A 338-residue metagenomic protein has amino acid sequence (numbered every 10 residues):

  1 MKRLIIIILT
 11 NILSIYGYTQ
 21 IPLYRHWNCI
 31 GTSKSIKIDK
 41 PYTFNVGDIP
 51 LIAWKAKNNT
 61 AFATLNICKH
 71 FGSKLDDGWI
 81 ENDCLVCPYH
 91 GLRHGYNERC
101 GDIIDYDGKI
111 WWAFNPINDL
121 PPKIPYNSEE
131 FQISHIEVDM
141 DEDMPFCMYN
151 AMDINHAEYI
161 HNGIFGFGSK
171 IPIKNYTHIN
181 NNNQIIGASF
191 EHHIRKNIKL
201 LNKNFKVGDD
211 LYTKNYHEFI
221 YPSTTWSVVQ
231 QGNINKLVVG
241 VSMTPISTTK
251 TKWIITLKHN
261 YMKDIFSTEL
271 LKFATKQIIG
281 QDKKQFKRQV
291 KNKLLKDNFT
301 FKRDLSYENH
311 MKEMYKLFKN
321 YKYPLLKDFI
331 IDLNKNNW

Functional and structural regions predicted by a protein language model:
M1-R3: Positively charged n-region of N-terminal signal peptides that target proteins for export
I6-T19: N-terminal chloroplast transit peptides
Y18-P22, Y126-N127: Short, conserved catalytic or adaptor-binding loops enriched in Gly and charged residues
Q20, T43, D102-I104, M243-P245 (+1 more regions): A general structural signal for short secondary-structure junctions and capping/turn motifs
P22, N28, T32, W79 (+1 more regions): A short, aromatic/hydrophobic, helix- or strand-capping loop or linear motif that either lines the entrance/gate
Y24-C29, K37, Y96-N97, H156-I160 (+1 more regions): Short Pro/Gly-enriched beta-strand edge/turn motifs at strand-loop
C29-Q132, N336-W338: Rieske [2Fe-2S] iron-sulfur-binding domain
T60, P122-W338: C-terminal catalytic domain of Rieske-type non-heme iron oxygenases
